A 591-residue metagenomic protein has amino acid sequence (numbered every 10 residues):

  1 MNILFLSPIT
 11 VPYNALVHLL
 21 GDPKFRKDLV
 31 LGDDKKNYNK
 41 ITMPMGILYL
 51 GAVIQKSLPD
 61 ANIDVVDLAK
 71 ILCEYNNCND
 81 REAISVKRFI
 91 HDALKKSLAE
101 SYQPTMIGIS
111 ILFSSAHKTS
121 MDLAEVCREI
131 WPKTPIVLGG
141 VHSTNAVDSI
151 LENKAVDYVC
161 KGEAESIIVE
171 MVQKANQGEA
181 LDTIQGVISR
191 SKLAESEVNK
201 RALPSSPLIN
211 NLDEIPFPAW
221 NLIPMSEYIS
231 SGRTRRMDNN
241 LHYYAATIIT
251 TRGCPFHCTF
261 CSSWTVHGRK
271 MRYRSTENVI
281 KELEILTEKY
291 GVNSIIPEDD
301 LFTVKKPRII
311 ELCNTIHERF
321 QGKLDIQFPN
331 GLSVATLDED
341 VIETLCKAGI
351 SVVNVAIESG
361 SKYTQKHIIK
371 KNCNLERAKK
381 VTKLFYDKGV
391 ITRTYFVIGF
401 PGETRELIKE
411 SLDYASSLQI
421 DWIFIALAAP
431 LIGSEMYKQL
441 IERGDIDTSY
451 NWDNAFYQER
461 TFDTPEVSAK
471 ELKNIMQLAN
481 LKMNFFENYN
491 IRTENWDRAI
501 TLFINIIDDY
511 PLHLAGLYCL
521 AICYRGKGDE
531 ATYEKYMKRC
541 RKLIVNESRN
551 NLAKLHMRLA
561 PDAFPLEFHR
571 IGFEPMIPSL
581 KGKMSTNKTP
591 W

Functional and structural regions predicted by a protein language model:
N2, T105-M106, S294: Structural motif
L4-L16, K24-G32, N37, V66 (+3 more regions): C-terminal accessory regions of radical SAM enzymes
P8, L68, G139-V141, D300 (+1 more regions): Cofactor-binding loop segments of dinucleotide-utilizing enzymes, especially the Rossmann-like FAD- and NAD(P)+-binding
N39-L50, N278: Conserved alpha-helical elements of sugar-nucleotide-dependent glycosyltransferases
T42, E195-N199, F217-F400, R405-D413: Radical SAM [4Fe-4S] cluster-binding motif and immediate context
G46, V53-I54, N62-N211, L427 (+1 more regions): Glycine-rich beta-alpha loop elements in corrinoid/cobalamin-binding modules across cobalamin-dependent enzymes
S149-I167, T344-V352, E410-I425: Structural recognition of alpha->loop->beta junctions
S206-E227, K438-F456: Mobile, glycine-enriched helix-loop/loop "lid" segments at the mouths of ligand-binding/catalytic clefts that gate
